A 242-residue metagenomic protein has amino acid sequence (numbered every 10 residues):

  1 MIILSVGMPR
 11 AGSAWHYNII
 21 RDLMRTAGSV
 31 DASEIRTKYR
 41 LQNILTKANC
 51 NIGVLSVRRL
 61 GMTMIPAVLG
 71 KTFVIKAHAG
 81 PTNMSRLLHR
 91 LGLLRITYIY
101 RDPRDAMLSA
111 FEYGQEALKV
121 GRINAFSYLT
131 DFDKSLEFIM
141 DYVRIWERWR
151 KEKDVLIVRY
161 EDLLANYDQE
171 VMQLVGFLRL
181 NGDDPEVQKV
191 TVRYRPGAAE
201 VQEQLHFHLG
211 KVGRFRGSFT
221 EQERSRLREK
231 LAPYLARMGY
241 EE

Functional and structural regions predicted by a protein language model:
M1-I157, G210, F219-E241: PAPS-dependent sulfotransferase catalytic domain
D22, V190-R193: Short acidic/histidine-centered micro-motifs embedded in hydrophobic/aromatic stretches that mark compact functional
S29-I35, R179-V190, E242: Short, surface-exposed acidic
N43, M84-R86, Y167-E170, G197-V201: Short, solvent-exposed polar/charged micro-motifs at secondary-structure junctions
K151-F177: Phosphate-binding beta-loop-alpha motif at adenosine-nucleotide cofactor sites
Q173, F177, N181, Y234-R237: C-terminal alpha-helix
V192-H208: Short acidic/His-enriched helical or mixed secondary-structure segments at domain edges of catalytic enzymes and some
